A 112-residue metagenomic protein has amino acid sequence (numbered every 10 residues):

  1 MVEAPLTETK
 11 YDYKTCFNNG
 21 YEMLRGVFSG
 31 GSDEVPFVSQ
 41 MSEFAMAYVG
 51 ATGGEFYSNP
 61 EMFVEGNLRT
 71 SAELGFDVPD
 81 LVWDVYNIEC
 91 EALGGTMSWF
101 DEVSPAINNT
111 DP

Functional and structural regions predicted by a protein language model:
M1-P112: Catalytic cores of TIM-barrel enzymes
